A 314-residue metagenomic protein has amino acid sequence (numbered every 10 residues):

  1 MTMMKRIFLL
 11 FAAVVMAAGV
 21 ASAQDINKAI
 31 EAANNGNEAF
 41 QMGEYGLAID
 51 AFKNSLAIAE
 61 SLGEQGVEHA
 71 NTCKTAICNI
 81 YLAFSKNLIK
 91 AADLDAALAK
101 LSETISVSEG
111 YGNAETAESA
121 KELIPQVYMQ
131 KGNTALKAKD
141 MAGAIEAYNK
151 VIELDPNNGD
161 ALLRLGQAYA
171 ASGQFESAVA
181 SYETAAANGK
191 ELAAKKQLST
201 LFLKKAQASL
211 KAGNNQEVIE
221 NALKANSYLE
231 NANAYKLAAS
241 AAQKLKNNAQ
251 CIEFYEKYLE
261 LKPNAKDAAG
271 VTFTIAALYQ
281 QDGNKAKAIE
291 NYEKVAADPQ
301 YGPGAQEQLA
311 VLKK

Functional and structural regions predicted by a protein language model:
M16, V20-K86, K90-A91, A99 (+1 more regions): N-terminal leader/linker segments that initiate helical-solenoid repeat arrays
Q41, N79, A83, N87-K90 (+8 more regions): Register position in tetratricopeptide repeats
S55, T104, K150-V151, T184-A185 (+3 more regions): Canonical positions in the second alpha-helix
E60, E109, P156, G189-K190 (+3 more regions): Short coil turns that delineate tetratricopeptide repeat
Q65-G66, N113-A114, A120, A161 (+5 more regions): TPR alpha-solenoid repeat register
E68-H69, C73-A76, A83, L123 (+8 more regions): Canonical tetratricopeptide repeat
Q197, K204-Q216, E220, K266-A269 (+1 more regions): Terminal, low-structured helical/coil segments at or just beyond the last alpha-helical repeat
